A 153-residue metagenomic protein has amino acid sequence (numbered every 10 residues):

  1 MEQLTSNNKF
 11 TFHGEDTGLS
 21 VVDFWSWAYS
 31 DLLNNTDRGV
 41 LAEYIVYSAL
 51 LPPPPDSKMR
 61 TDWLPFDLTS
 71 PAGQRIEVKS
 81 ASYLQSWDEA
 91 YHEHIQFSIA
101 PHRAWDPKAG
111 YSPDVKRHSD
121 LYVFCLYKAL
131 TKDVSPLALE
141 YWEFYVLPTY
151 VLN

Functional and structural regions predicted by a protein language model:
M1-Q74, K79-N153: Nucleic-acid endonuclease domains
